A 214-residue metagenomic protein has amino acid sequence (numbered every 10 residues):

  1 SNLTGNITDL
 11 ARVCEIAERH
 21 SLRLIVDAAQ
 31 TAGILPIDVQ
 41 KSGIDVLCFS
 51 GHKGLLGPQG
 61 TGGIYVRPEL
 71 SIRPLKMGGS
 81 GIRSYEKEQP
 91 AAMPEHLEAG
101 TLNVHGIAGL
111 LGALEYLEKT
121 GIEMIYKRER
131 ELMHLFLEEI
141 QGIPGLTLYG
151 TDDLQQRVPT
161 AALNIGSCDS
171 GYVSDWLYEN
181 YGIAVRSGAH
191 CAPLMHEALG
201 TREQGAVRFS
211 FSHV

Functional and structural regions predicted by a protein language model:
S1-V214: Pyridoxal 5′-phosphate
